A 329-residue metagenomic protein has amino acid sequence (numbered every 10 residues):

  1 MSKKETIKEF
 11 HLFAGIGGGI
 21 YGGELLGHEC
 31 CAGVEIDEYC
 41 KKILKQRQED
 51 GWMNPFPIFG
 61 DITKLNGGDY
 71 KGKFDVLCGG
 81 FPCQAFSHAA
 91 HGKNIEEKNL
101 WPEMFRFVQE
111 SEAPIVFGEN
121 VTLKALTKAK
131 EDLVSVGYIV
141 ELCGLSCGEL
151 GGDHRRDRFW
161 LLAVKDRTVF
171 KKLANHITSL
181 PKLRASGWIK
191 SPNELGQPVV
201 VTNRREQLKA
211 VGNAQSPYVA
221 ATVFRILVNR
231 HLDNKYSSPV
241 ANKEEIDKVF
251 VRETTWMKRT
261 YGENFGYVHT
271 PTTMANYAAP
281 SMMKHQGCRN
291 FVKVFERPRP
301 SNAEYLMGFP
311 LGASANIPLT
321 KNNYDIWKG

Functional and structural regions predicted by a protein language model:
K4-T6, A113: Phosphate-coordination loops involved in phosphoryl transfer and adenosine-cofactor binding
I7-T63: SAM cofactor-binding core of SAM-dependent methyltransferases, primarily the Rossmann-like beta-alpha-beta module
L12, I58, K209-V211, T272-M274 (+2 more regions): Short conserved micro-motifs on helix faces and helix-strand junctions that flank and scaffold key functional residues
V34, G60, G79, G118-E119: Active-site flanking residues adjacent to catalytic metal/cofactor-binding acidic residues
L65-F74, F81-W256, Y261-T272: Class I S-adenosyl-L-methionine
N234-G329: Feature marking protein-protein/ligand interface regions
